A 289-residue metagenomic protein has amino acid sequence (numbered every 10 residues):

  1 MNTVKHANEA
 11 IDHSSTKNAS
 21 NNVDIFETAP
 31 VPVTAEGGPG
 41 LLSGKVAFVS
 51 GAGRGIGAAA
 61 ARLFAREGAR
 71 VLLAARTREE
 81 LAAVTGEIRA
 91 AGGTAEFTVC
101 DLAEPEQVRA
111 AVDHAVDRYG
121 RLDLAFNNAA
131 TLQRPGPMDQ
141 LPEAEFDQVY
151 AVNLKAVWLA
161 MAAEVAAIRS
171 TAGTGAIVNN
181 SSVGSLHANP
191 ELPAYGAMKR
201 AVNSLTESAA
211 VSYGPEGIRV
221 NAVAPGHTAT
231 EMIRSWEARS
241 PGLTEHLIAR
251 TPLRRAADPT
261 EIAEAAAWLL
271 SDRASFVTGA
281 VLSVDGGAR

Functional and structural regions predicted by a protein language model:
V4-K5, V23-G37, L132-P135, H187 (+2 more regions): Short C-terminal tail/terminal secondary-structure segment of NAD(P)H-dependent dehydrogenase/reductase domains
V46, G53-G55: Conserved glycine-rich cofactor-binding loop
R109, L132-D147, E191-A194, R234-A238: Conserved mid-core segment of classical short-chain dehydrogenase/reductases
D139-W158, V178, V202, L253: Catalytic Tyr-X3-Lys loop
M161, M198, T206: Active-site helix of classical SDR
A166, V211-P215, S275: Alpha-helical segment proximal to the catalytic Tyr-Lys
S182: Residue(s) in the substrate-gating loop at a strand-loop-helix junction that position the organic substrate next
R255-V284: C-terminal substrate-recognition "lid" of short-chain dehydrogenase/reductases
